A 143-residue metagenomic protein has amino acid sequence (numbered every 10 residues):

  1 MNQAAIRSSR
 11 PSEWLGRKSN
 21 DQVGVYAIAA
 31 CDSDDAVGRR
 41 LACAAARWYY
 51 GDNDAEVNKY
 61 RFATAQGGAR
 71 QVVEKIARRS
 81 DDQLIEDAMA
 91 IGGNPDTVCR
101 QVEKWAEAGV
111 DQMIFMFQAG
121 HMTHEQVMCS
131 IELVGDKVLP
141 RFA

Functional and structural regions predicted by a protein language model:
M1-A143: Active-site-adjacent structural elements that line small-molecule/cofactor binding pockets in enzymes
